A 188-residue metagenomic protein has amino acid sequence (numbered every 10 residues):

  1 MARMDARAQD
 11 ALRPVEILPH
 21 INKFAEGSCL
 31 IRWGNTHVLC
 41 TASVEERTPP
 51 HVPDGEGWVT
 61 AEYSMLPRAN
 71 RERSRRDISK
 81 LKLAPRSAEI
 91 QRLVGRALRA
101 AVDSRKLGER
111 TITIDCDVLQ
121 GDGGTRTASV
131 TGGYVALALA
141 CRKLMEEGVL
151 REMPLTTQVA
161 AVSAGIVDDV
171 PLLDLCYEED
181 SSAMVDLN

Functional and structural regions predicted by a protein language model:
M1-R32: Short, Gly/Pro- and small/polar-rich lid/capping loops
Q9, R13, M65, N188: A domain-level signal for the structural core that forms small-molecule/cofactor-binding pockets and catalytic centers
L12, A25-E26, G34-T36, G55-E56 (+3 more regions): Short coil/turn connectors at secondary-structure junctions
R13, A97-A101, D180-D186: Short amphipathic beta-strand starts and helix->beta connectors
P14-I17, L39, R92, L107-E147 (+1 more regions): Glycine-rich anion/phosphate-binding loop at the beta-strand->alpha-helix junction
E16-L18, L30-R32, L39-T41, T60-E62 (+4 more regions): Structured core elements
I21, C29-L107: Glycine-rich, flexible beta-strand/loop modules in the N-terminal catalytic cores of phosphate-handling
P85, K106-E109, G124-A128, A138 (+2 more regions): A structural signal for small-residue-enriched, beta-sheet-centric alpha/beta enzyme cores and oligomeric scaffold folds
